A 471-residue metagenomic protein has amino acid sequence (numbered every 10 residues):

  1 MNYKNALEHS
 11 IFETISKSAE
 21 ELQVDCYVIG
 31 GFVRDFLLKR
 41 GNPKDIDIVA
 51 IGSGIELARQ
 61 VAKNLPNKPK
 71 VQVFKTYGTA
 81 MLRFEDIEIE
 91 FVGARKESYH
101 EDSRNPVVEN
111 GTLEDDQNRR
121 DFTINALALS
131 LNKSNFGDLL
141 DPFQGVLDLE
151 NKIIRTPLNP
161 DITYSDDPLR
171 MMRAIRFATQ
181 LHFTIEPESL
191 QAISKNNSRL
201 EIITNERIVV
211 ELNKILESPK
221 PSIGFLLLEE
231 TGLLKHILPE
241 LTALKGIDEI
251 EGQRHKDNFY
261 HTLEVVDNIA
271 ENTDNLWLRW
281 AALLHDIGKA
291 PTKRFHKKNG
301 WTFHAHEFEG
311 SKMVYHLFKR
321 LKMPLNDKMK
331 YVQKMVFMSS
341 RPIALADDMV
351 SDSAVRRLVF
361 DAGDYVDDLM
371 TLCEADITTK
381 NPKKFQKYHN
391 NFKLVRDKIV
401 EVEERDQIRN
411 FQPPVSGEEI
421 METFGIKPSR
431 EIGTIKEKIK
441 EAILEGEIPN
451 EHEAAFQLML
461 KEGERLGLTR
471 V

Functional and structural regions predicted by a protein language model:
M1-V471: Catalytic cores of the polymerase beta-like nucleotidyltransferase superfamily and closely associated nucleotide
